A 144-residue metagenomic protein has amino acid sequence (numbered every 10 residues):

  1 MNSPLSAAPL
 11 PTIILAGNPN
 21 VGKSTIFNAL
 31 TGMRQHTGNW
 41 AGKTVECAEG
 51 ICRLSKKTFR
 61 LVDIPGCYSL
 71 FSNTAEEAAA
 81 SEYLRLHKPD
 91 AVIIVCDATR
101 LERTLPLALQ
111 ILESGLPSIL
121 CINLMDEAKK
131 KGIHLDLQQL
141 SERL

Functional and structural regions predicted by a protein language model:
M1-S72, H87: Conserved G1/Walker A P-loop phosphate-binding module
G50-K56, A79-L144: Conserved C-terminal guanine-recognition region of P-loop GTPase G domains, centered on the G4
S72-A79: Glycine-rich, highly charged phosphate/nucleotide-binding loops
